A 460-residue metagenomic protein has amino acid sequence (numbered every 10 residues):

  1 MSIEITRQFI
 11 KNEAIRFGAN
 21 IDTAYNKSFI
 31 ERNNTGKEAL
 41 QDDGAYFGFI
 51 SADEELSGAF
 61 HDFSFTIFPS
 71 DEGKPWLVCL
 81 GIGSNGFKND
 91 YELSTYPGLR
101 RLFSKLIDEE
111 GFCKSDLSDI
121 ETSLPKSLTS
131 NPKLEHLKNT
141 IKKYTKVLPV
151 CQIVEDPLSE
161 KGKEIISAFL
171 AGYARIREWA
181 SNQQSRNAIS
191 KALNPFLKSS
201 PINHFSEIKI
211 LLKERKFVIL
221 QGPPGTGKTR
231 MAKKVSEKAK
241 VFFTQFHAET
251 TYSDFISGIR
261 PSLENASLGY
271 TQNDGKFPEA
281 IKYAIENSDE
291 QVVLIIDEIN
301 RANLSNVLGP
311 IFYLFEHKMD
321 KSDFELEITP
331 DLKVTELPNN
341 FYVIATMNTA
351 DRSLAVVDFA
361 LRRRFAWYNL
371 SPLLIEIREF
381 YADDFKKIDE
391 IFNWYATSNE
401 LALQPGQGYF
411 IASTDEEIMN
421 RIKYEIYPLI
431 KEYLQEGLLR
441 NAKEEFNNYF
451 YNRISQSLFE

Functional and structural regions predicted by a protein language model:
M1-T35, L40-Y46, G162-A180: Polybasic/polar functional segments that serve as interface/processing modules
I3, R7, K11, P125-I189: Long, solvent-exposed, polar/charged low-complexity segments
R16-R32, D108-L134, W179-I189, T397-G408 (+1 more regions): Short glycine-rich, low-complexity/disordered patches
F29-S70: Amphipathic, interaction-prone secondary-structure segments
R32-Y46, E72, K88-E92, I120-S127 (+2 more regions): Predominantly extracellular/lumenal beta-strand repeat domains
S57-A59, G73-C79, F87-E92, D289-E290 (+2 more regions): Short, solvent-exposed secondary-structure capping/transition elements
S70-P132: Compact, glycine/acidic-enriched structural inserts
R177-E460: C-terminal regulatory/interaction module of P-loop NTP-utilizing enzymes
